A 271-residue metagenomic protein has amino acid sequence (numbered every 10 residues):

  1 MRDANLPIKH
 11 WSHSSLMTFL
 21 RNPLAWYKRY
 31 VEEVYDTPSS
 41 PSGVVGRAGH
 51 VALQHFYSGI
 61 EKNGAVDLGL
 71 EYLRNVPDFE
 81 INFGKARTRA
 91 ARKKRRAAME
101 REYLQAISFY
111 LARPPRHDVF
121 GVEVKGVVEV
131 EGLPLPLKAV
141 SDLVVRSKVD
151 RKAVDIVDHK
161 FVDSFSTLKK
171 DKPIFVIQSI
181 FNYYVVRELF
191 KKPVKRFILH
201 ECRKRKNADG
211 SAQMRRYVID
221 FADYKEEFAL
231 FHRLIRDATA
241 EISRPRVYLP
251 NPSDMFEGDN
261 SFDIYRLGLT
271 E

Functional and structural regions predicted by a protein language model:
M1-I8, P23-D36, A86, I156 (+2 more regions): Short amphipathic alpha-helical segments and their helix-coil junctions
D3-R21, L135-R151: An acidic intrinsically disordered interaction segment
H10, D36, S40, K169-P173: Short, solvent-exposed segments of well-ordered alpha helices
M17-K62, E100: Nuclease catalytic cores
A52-K125: A non-catalytic, helix-rich entry segment at domain boundaries
N63, V130-P134, K148-A153, F190-P193 (+1 more regions): Short, solvent-exposed loop/turn segments that connect beta-strands within catalytic domains and beta-strand-rich
G121-S179, Y184-V186: Non-catalytic protein-protein interaction segments used by genome-maintenance enzymes to assemble and couple activities
Y184-E271: Metal-dependent nuclease catalytic regions and adjoining charged, substrate-binding loops involved in nucleic-acid end
